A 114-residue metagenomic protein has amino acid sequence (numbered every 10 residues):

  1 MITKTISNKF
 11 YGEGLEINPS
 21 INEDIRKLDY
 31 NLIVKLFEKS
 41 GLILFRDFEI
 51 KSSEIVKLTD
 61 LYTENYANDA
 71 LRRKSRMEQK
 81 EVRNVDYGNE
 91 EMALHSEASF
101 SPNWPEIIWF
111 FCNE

Functional and structural regions predicted by a protein language model:
I2-L42, R46-E114: Fe(II)/2-oxoglutarate oxygenase catalytic core
